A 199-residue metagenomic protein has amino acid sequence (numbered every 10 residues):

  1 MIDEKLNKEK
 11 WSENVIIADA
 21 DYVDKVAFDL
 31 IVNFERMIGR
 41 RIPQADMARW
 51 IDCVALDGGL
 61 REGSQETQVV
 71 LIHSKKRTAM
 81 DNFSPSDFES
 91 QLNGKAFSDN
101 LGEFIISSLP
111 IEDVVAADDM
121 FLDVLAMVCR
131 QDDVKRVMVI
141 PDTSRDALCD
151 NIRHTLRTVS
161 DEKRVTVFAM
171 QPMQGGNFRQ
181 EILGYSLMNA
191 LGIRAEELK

Functional and structural regions predicted by a protein language model:
M1-E13: Acidic, polar low-complexity linker/tail segments
W11-K25, R36-M138, N177, L183-E197: A charged nuclease-like catalytic/ligand-binding cleft shared by nucleic-acid processing domains
D19-A20, P141-S144, M170: Structural motif
I72-K76, T143, Q171: A short beta-strand-to-loop transition that corresponds to the Sensor-1 phosphate-sensing loop of AAA+ P-loop ATPases
M127-Q131, H154-V159: Hydrophobic helix-cap positions at the C-terminus of alpha-helices in RecA-like/P-loop ATPase nucleotide-binding cores
R136-I140, V165-V167: Short hydrophobic alpha-helical runs that function as membrane-insertion/retention elements
V139-L148, I152-T155: Acidic, metal-binding active-site segment of PIN/NYN-like and related structure-specific nucleases
T155-R157, E162-K199: Eukaryote-biased recognition of electropositive, low-complexity segments and basic polyanion/acidic-motif-binding
